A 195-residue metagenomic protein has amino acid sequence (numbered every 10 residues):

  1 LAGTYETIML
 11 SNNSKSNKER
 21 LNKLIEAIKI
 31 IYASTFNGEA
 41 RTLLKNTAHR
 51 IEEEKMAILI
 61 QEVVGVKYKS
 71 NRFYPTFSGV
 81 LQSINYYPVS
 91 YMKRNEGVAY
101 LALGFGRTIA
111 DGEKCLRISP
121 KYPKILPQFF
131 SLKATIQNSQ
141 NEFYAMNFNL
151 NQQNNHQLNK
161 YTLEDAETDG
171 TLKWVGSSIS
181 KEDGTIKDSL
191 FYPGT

Functional and structural regions predicted by a protein language model:
L1-T195: Conserved mixed alpha/beta core segments that line enzyme active sites in large multi-domain catalysts
